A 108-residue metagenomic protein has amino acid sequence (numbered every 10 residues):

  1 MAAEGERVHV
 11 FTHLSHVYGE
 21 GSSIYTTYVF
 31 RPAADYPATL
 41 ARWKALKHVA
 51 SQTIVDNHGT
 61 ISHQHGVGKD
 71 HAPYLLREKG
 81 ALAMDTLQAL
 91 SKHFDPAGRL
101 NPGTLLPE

Functional and structural regions predicted by a protein language model:
M1-E108: Conserved glycine-rich FAD pyrophosphate-binding loop
